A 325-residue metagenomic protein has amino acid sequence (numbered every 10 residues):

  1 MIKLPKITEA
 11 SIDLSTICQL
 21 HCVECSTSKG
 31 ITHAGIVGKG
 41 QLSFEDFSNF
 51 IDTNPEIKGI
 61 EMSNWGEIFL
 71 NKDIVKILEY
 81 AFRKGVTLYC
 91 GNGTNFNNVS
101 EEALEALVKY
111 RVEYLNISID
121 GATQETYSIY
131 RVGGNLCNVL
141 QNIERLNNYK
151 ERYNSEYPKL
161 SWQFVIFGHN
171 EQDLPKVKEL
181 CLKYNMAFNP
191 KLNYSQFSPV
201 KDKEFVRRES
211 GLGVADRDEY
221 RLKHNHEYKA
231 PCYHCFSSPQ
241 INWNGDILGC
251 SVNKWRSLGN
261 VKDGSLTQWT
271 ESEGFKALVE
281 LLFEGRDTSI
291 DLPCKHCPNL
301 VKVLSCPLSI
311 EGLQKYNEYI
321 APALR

Functional and structural regions predicted by a protein language model:
M1-K6, S28, D246-R325: Flexible mid-to-C-terminal extensions adjoining Fe-S/redox cofactors in radical SAM and related proteins
M1-Y114, E125, I129, G134-C137 (+5 more regions): Conserved alpha-helical substructure of the radical SAM core
I2-K6, T16, N154-E156, H226 (+1 more regions): Short, flexible hinge/linker loops that cap or flank conserved catalytic cores
S15, Q19, K229, D291-C294: Residues immediately within or flanking Cys/His clusters that coordinate Zn2+ in small zinc-binding modules
I17-Q19, G30-T32, I68, N95-N98 (+9 more regions): Short, solvent-exposed loop/turn segments at secondary-structure junctions
A34-I36, Y127-I129, K201-K203, L222-K223 (+1 more regions): Short acidic, glycine/proline-rich loop/turn micro-motifs
E56-S63, F82, T87-G91, A106-I119 (+3 more regions): Conserved C-terminal portion of the radical SAM core fold that forms the substrate/S-adenosylmethionine-binding
Y233-C235: Short, small/polar residue-rich loop motifs at catalytic or cofactor-binding pockets
